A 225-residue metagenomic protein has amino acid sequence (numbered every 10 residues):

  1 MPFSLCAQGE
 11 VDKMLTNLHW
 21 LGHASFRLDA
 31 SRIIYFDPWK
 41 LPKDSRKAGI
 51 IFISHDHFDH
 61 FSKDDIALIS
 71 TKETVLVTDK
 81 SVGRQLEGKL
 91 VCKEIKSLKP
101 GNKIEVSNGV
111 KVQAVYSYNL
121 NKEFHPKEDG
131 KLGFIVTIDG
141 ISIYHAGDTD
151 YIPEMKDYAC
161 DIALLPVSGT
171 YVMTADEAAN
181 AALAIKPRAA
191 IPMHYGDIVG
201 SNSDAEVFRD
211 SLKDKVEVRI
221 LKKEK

Functional and structural regions predicted by a protein language model:
P2-S4: N-terminal signal peptide c-region/cleavage motif recognized by signal peptidases
C6-R46, I95-A159, M173, K222-K225: Core dinuclear metal-dependent hydrolase active-site scaffold
L18, L90-V110, A179, L183-K225: Binuclear metal-ion centers of metallo-dependent hydrolases, dominated by the metallo-beta-lactamase
F36, F52-I53, Q113-S117, L165 (+1 more regions): Redox-cofactor binding/interface segments in oxidoreductases and associated redox assembly factors
W39-E87, A159-L164: Active-site metal-binding motif and surrounding structural segment of the metallo-beta-lactamase
P42-K43, H57-F61, G83-L86, N102-E105 (+4 more regions): Active-site environment of divalent metal-dependent phosphoester hydrolases
I135-R188, M193-G200: Metallo-beta-lactamase
